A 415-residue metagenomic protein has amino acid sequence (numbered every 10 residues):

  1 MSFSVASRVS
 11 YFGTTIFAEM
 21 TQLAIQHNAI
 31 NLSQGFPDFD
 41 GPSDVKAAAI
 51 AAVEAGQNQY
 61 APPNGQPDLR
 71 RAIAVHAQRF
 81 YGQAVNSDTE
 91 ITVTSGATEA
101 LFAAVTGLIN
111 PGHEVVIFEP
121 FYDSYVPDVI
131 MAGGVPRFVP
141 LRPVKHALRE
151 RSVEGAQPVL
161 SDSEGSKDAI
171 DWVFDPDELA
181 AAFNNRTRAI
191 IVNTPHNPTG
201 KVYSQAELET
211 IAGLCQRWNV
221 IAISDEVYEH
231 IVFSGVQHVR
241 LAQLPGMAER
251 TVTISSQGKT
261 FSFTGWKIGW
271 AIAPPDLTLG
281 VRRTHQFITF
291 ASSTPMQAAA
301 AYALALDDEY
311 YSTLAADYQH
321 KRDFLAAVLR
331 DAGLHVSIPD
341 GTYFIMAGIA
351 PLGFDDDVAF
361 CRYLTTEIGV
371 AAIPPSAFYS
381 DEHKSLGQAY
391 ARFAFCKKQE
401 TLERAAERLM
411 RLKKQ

Functional and structural regions predicted by a protein language model:
S2-V5, S10-H27, F36-A52, N64 (+2 more regions): PLP-dependent class I/II
L32, A55-Q59, A72-R79: Glycine-rich loop-to-alpha-helix module at the N-terminal edge of alpha/beta enzyme cores
L69-I73, G96: Conserved AMP-binding/adenylate-forming core of the ANL superfamily
